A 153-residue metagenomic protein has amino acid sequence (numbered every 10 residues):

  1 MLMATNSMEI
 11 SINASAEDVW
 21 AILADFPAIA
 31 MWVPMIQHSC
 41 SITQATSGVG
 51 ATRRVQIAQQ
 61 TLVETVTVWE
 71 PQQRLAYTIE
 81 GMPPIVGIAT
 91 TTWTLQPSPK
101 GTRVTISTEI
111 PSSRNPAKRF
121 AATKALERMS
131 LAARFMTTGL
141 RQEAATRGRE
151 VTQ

Functional and structural regions predicted by a protein language model:
M1-T43, Q153: Hydrophobic ligand-binding cavity/cleft-lining segments
A16, Q59, I88, L126-M129 (+1 more regions): A structural signal for well-ordered alpha-helical scaffolds and beta->alpha junctions
E17-A21, M31, V68, S98-K100 (+2 more regions): Replace "anionic and nucleotidyl ligands
W32, V86-I88, N115-K118: Alpha-helix N-cap/helix-start motif
M35-I36, A45-V49, Q73-I79: Short Pro/Gly-enriched beta-strand edge/turn motifs at strand-loop
A51-V55: Short aromatic-glycine motifs in intrinsically disordered, low-complexity regions
Q56-T105, E109-S112: Hydrophobic-ligand binding "helix-grip"
E109-Q153: A conserved amphipathic terminal alpha-helix motif
